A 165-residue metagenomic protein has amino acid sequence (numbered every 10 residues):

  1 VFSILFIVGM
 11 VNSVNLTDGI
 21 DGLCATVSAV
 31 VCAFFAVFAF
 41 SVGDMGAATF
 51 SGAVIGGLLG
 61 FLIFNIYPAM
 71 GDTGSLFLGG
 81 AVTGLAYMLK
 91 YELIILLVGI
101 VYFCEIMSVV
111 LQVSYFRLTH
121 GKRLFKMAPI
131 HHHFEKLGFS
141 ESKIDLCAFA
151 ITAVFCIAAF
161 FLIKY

Functional and structural regions predicted by a protein language model:
F2-Y165: Alpha-helical transmembrane segments
